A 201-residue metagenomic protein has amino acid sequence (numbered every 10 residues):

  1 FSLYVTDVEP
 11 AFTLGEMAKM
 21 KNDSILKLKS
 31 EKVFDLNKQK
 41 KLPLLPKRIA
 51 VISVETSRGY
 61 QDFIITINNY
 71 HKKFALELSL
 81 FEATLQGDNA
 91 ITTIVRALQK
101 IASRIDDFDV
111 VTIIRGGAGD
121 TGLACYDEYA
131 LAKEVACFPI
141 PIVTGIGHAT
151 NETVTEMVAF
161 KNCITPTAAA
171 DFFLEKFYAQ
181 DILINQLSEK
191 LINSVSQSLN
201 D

Functional and structural regions predicted by a protein language model:
F1-F81: Short, glycine/charged-enriched hinge/interface segments at domain edges or termini
A50-D201: Short glycine/threonine-rich loop/turn motifs
